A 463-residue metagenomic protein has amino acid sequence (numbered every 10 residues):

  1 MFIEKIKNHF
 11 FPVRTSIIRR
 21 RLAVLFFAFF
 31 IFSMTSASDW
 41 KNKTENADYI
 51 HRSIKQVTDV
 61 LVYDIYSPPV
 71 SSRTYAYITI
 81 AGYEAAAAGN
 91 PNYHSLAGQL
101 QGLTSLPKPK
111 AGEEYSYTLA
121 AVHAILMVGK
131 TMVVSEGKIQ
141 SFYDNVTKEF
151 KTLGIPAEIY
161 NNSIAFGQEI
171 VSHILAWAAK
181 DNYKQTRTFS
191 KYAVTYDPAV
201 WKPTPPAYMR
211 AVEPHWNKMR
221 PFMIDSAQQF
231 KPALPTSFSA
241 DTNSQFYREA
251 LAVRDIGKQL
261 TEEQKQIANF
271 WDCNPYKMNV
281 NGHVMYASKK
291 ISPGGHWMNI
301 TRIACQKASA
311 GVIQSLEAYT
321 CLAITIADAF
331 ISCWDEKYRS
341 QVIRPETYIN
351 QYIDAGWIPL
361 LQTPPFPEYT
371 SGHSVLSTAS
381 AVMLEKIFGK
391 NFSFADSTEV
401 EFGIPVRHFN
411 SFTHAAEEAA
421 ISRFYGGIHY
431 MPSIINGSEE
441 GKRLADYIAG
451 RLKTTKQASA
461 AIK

Functional and structural regions predicted by a protein language model:
M1-K41: Bacterial Sec-dependent N-terminal signal peptides
S33-K463: Acidic/polar surface patches and capping/hinge elements
